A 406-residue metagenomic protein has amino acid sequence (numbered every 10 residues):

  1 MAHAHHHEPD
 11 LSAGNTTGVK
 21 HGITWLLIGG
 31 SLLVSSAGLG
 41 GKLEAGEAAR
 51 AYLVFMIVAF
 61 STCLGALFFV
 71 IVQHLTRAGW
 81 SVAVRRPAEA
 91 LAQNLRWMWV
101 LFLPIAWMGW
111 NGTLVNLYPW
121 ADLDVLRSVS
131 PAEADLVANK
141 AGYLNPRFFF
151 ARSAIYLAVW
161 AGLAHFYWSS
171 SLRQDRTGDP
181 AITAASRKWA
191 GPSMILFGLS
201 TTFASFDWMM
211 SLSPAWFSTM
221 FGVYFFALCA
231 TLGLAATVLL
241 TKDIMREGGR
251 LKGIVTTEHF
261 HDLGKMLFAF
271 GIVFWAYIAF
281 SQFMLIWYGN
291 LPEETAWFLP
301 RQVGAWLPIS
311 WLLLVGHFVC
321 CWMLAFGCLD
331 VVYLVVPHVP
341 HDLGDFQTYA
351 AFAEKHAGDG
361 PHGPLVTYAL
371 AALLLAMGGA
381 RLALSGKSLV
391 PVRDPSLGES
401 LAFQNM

Functional and structural regions predicted by a protein language model:
M1-A37, L114-L144, W168-A185, G249-E258 (+2 more regions): Extramembrane terminal tails and long inter-domain/linker segments of multi-pass membrane proteins
A2-A4, A49, L53-R176, S193: Transmembrane-helix bundle segments that line or gate the permeation/cavity pathway in multi-pass membrane proteins
G14, G18-K42, K140-C320: Long, contiguous internal "core" modules enriched in hydrophobic/ aromatic residues
L39, W110-V125, F206-M210, F280-P292 (+1 more regions): Membrane-helix interface motif
L39-A49, L53, V72-R85, L172 (+4 more regions): Juxtamembrane/interface segments at transmembrane-helix termini
A49-F55, V84-R86, P214-F226, G358-L365: Non-cytosolic membrane-interface motifs at loop->transmembrane helix junctions
F102, W322-F326: Central hydrophobic cores of alpha-helical transmembrane segments in multi-pass integral membrane proteins
T219-F225, E293-L314, G344-A383: Membrane-interface transmembrane-helix boundary segments in multi-pass integral membrane proteins
